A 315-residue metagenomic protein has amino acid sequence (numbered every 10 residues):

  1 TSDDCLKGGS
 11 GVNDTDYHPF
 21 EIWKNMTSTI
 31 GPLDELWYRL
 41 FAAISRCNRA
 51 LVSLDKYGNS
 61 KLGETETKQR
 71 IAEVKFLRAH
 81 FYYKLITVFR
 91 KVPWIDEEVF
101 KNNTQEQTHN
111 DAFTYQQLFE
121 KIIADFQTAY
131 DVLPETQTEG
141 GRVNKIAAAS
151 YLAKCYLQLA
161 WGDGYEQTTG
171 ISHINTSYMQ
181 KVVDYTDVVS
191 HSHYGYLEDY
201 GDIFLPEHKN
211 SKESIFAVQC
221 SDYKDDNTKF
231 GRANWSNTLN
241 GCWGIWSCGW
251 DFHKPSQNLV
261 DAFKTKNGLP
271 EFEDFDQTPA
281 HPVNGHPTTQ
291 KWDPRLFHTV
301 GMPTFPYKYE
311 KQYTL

Functional and structural regions predicted by a protein language model:
T1-T15, V92, F119, Q127-Y130 (+2 more regions): An aromatic- and glycine-enriched ligand-binding surface/loop that stacks and positions planar moieties
S10-F89, Q105-E120, A124-G140, E271 (+4 more regions): Conserved, well-structured interaction surfaces
V52, K56, V99-K101, Q158 (+1 more regions): Short connector loops/turns at beta-strand edges and beta->alpha or beta->beta junctions
E73, H80, S150-L157: Contiguous, well-ordered alpha-helical segments that form the cores/surfaces of helical PPI scaffolds
I86-E98: Short, well-structured active-site flanking segments
I95-N103, Y151: Short, conserved phosphate-binding/catalytic loop or strand-edge motifs used in phosphoryl-/nucleotidyl-transfer
N103-E106, G164: Short acidic (Asp/Glu) and glycine-rich catalytic loops that position anionic groups and cofactors
